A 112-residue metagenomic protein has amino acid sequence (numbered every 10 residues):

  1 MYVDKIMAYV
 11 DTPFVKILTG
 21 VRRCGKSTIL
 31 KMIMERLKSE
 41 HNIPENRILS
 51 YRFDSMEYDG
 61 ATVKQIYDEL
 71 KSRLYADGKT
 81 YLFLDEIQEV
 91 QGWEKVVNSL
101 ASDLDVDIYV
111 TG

Functional and structural regions predicted by a protein language model:
M1-G112: Phosphate-binding site recognition
